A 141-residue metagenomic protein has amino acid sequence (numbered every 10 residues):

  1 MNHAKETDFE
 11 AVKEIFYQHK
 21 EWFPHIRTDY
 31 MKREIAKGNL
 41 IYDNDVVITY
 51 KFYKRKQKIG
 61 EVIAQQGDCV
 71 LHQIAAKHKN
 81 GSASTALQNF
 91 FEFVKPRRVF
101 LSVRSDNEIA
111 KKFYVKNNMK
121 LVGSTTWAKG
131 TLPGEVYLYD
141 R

Functional and structural regions predicted by a protein language model:
M1-H25: Short amphipathic alpha-helix that is part of the acyltransferase structural core
H3, V115-T125: Conserved acetyl-CoA-binding loop of GNAT-fold acetyltransferases
Y17, F23, A64-D68, V99 (+1 more regions): Catalytic phosphate/metal-binding cores of nucleic-acid and nucleotide-processing enzymes, i.e., regions that mediate
E21-I41: Active-site rim helix/loop that mediates acceptor-substrate recognition in acyltransferases
K37-K51: Conserved beta-hairpin
T49-Q73, H78, K129-L132: Conserved acyl-donor/pantetheine-binding loop and adjacent beta-alpha core of acyl/acetyltransferases and related
A76-F93, K111-K116: Conserved acetyl-CoA-binding loop-helix of GNAT-fold acetyltransferases
L101-K112, W127-L132: Conserved beta-strand-loop-alpha-helix junction that forms the acyl-donor binding cleft
